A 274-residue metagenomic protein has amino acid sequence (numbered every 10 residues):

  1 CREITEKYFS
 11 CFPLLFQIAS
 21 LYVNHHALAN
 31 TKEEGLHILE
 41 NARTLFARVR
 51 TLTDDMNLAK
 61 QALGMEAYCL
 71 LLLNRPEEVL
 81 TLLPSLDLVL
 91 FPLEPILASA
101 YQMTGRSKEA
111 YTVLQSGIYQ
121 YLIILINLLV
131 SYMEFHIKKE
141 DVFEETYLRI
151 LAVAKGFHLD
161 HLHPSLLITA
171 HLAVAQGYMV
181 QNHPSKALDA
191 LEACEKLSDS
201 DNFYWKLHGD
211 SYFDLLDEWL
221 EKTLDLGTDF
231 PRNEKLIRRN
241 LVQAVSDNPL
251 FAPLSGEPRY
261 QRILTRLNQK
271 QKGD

Functional and structural regions predicted by a protein language model:
C1-E6, R43, R50, L80-L88 (+5 more regions): A conserved position within tetratricopeptide repeats
C1-R48: Helix-turn-helix/homeodomain-like alpha-helical modules used for DNA recognition and transcription-factor dimerization
S10-L15, D54-L63, L86-I96, Q120-Y132 (+1 more regions): Generic helix N-cap/helix-start motif at coil->alpha-helix transitions
S20-N24, L28, R48-T51, Y68 (+7 more regions): Positions within ordered alpha-helical repeat solenoids
L21, L28, C69, I96-Y101 (+4 more regions): Residue-level signature for tetratricopeptide repeat
N24-E40, Y68-E78, M103-R106, M133-T146 (+1 more regions): Short coil/turn connectors between adjacent alpha-helices in alpha-solenoid helical repeat scaffolds
L128-E134, E140-E257, Q261-R262, R266-D274: Alpha-helical protein-protein interaction modules
